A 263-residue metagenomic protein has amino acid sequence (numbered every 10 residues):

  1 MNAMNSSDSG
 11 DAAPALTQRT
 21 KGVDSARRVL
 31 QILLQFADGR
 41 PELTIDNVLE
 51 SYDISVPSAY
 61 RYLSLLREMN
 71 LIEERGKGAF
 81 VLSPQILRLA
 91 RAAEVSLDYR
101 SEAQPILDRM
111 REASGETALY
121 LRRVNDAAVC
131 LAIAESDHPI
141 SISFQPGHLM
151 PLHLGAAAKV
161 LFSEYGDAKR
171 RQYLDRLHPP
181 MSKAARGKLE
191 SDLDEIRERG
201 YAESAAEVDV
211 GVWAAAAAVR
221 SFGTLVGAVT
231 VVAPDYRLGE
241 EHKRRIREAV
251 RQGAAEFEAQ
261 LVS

Functional and structural regions predicted by a protein language model:
N2-S96, R100, A255-Q260: N-terminal helix-turn-helix
A3, P139-V208: Short, solvent-exposed recognition segments
G22-A26, A79, S83, S96 (+9 more regions): Short, structured helix-loop boundary elements
Q35, Y62, E102-A113, L119 (+3 more regions): Amphipathic alpha-helical regulatory segments at dimerization interfaces that relay allosteric signals between sensory
I72-E73, Y120-L121, V219: A structural signal for short hydrophobic beta-strand segments in well-ordered beta-sheet cores
R91-P139, E164-A168, D192: All-alpha effector-binding/dimerization core of bacterial HTH-type transcriptional repressors
F162, R251-E258, V262: Short amphipathic alpha-helical signal-transduction/dimerization elements
S182-A254: Extended hydrophobic
